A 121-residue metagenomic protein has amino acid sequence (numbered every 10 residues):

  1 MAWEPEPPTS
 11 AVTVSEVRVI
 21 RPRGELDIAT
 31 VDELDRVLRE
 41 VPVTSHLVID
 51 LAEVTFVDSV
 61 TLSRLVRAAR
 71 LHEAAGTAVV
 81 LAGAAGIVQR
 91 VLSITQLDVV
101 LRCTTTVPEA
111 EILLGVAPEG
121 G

Functional and structural regions predicted by a protein language model:
W3-R36, E53: STAS-typified acidic loop motif
R21, R67-L71, E109: Residues within well-formed alpha-helices
P22, A82, T104-T106: Conserved beta-strand termini and adjacent loop/short-helix elements that scaffold enzyme active sites in alpha/beta
E25, A85, V107-E109: Short, solvent-exposed coil/turn elements at secondary-structure transition points
I28-L101: Amphipathic alpha-helical interaction surfaces in cytosolic regulatory modules
R102-G121: A charged, well-structured terminal subsegment
